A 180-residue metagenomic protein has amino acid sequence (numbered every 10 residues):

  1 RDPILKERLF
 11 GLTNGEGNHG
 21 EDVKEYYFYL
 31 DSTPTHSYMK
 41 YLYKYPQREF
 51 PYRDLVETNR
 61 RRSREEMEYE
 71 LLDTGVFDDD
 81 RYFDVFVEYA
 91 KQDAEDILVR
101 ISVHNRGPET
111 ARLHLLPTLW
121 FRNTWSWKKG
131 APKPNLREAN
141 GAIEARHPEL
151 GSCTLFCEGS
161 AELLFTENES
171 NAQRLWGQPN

Functional and structural regions predicted by a protein language model:
R1-N180: Anionic coordination/interaction segments
